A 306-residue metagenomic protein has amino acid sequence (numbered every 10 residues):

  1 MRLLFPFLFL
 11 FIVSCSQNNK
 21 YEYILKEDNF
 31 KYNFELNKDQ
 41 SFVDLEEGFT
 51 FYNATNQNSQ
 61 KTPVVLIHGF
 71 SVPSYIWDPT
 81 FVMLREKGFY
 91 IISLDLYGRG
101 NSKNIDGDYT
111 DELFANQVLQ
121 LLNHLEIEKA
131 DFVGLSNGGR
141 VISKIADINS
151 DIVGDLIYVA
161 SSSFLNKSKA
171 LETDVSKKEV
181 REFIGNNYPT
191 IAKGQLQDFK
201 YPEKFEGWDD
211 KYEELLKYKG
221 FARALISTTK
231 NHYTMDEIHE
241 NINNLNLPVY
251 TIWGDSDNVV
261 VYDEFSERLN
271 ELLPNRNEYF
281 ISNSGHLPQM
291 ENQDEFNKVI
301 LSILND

Functional and structural regions predicted by a protein language model:
R2-T62, E86-F89, N305-D306: Alpha/beta-hydrolase fold catalytic core
Q17, T55-N101: Conserved HGGG/HGGXW glycine-rich cap/lid loop of the alpha/beta-hydrolase fold
L45-G48, S93-V133: Active-site loop/oxyanion-hole signature of alpha/beta-hydrolase fold enzymes
K144-I148, D155-N186: Flexible "cap/lid" loop of the alpha/beta hydrolase fold
K167-T173, F183-N244: Conserved alpha/beta-hydrolase catalytic His-Asp/Glu region
L245, T251-W253: Short beta-strand/loop motif that positions the catalytic acidic residue of the alpha/beta-hydrolase fold
S256-V260, H286: Acidic catalytic loop of the alpha/beta-hydrolase fold
R276-D306: Catalytic active-site module of serine/aspartate enzymes centered on a nucleophile-bearing elbow/loop
